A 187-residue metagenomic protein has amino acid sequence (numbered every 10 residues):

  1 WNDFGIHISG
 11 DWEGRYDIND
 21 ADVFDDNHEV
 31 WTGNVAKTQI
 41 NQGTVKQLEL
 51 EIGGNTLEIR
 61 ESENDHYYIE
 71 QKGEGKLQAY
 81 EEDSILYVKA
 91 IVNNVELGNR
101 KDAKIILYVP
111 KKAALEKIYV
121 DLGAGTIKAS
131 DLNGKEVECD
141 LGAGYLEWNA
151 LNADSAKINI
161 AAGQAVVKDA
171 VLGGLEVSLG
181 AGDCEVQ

Functional and structural regions predicted by a protein language model:
W1-L122, K128-L141, E147-N159, V166-E176 (+1 more regions): Acidic (Asp/Glu) and glycine-rich low-complexity loops/linkers that are typically intrinsically disordered
